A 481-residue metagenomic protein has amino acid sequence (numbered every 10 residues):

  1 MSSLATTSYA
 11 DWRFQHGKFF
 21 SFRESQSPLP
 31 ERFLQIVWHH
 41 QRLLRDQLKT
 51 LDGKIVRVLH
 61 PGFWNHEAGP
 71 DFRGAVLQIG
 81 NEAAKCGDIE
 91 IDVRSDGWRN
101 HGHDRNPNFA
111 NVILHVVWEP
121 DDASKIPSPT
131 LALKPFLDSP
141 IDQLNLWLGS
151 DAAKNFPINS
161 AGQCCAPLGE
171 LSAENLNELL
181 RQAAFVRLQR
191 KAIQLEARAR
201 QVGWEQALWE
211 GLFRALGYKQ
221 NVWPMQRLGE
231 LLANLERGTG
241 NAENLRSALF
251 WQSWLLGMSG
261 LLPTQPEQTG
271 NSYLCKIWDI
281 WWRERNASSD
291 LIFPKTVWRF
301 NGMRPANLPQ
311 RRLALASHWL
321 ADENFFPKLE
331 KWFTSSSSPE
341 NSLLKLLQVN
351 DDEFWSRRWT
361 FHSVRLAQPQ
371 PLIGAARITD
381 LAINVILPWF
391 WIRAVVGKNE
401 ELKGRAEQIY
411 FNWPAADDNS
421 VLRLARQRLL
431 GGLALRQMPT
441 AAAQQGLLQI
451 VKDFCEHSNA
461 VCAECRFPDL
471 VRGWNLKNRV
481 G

Functional and structural regions predicted by a protein language model:
M1-H16: Intrinsically disordered, low-structural-confidence terminal and linker regions
G17-R57: Short Lys/Arg-enriched alpha/beta "domain-start" segment
V56-F72, V76-G80: Active-site metal-binding core of divalent-cation-utilizing nuclease and nuclease-like domains
D71-S124: A broadly used, surface-exposed interaction patch
N108, V112-S172: Compact, glycine/acidic-enriched structural inserts
K154-E196: Intrinsically disordered, low-complexity linker/loop segments enriched in Gly/Pro and charged/polar residues
L180-G446: Hydrophobic, aromatic-lined core segments that form the binding pocket/scaffold for planar heteroaromatic ligands
G431-G481: Acidic, carboxylate-rich catalytic segments that either coordinate divalent cations
